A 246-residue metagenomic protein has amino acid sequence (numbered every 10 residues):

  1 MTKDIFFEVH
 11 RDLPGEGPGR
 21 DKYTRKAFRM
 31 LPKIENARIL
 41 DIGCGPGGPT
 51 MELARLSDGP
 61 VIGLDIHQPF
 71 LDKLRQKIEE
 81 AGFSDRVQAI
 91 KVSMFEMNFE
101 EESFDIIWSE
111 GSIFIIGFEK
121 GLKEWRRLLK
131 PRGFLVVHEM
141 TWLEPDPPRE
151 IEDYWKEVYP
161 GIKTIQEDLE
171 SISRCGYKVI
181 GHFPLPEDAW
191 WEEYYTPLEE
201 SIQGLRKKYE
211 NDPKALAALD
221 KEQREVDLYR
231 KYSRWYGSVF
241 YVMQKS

Functional and structural regions predicted by a protein language model:
G17-E35: Conserved alpha-helix/loop element of class I SAM-dependent methyltransferases that forms part of the SAM/SAH-binding
L40, P46-E96: Class I SAM-dependent methyltransferase SAM/SAH-binding core
F95-I106: A short acidic, Gly/Pro-enriched loop at the edge of an enzyme's catalytic core that lines a small-molecule cofactor
I106-E119: A short SAM/SAH-binding and catalytic strip from SAM-dependent methyltransferases
K120-F134: A short glycine-rich, Lys/Arg-flanked "PGG" loop and its adjoining helix->strand segment in the class I
M140-Y159: Short, glycine-/aromatic-enriched active-site segment of Class I SAM-dependent methyltransferases
G161-G176: Short alpha-helix
F183-S246: Conserved Class I S-adenosyl-L-methionine
